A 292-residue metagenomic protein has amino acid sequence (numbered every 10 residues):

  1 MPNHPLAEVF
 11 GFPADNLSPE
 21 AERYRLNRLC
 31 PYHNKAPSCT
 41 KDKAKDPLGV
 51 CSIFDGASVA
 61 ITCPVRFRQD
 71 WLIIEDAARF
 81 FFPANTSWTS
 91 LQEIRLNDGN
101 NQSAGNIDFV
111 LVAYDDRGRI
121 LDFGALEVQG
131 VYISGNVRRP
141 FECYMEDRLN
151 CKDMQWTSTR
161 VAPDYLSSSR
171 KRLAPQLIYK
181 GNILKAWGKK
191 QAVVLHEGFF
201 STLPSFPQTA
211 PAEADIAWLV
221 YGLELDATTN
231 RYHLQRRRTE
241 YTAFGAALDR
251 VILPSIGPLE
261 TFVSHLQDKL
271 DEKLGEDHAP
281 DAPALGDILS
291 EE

Functional and structural regions predicted by a protein language model:
M1-K41, K152-E292: Non-catalytic C-terminal interaction segments of nucleic acid-processing enzymes
F10, L48, E146-D147, Y221: Feature targets compositionally biased, intrinsically disordered low-complexity regions with long contiguous runs
F12-P83: An N-terminal, globular interaction/scaffold subdomain
A44-D46, N106-L111, A174-P175, S201-T202: Short amphipathic alpha-helical surface micro-motifs
P64-R66, D76-R138: Active-site metal-binding core of divalent-cation-utilizing nuclease and nuclease-like domains
L72-I107, F206, D215-T239: Short N-terminal secondary-structure initiator segments
E127-N150, P163-L166: Short beta-strand-loop-alpha-helix junction that forms the active-site gateway of nucleic-acid-processing nucleases
